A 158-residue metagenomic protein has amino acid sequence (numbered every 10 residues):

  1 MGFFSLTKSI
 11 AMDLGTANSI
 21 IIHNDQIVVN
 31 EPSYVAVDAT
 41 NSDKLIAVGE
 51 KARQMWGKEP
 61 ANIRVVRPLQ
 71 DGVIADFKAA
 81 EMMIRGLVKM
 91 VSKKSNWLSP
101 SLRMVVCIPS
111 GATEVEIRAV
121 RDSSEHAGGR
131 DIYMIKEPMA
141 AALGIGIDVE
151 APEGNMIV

Functional and structural regions predicted by a protein language model:
M1-V158: Nucleotide/phosphate-binding catalytic cleft detector across ATP-hydrolyzing and phosphate-transferring enzymes
